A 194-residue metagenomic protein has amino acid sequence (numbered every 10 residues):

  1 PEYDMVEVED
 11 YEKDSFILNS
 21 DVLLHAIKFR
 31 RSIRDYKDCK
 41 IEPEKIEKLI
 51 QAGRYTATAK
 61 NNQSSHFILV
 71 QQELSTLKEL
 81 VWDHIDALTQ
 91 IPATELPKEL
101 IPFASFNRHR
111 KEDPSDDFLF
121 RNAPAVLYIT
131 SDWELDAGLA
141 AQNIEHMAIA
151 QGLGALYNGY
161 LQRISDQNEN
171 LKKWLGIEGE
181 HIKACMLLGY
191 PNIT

Functional and structural regions predicted by a protein language model:
P1-T194: Acidic, surface-exposed loops and disordered segments
